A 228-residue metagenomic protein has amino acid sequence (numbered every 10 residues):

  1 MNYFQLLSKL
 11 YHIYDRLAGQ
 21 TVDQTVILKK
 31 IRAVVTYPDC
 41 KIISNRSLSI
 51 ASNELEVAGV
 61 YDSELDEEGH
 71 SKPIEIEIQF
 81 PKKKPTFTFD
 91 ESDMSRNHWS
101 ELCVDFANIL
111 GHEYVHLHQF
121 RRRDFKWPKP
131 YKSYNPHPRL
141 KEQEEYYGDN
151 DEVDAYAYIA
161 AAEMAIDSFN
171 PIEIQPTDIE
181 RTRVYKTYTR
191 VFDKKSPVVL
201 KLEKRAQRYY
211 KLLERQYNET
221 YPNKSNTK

Functional and structural regions predicted by a protein language model:
Y14-D39: Zn2+-dependent metallopeptidase catalytic core
A33-L65: Amphipathic, interaction-prone secondary-structure segments
E54-V104, F120: Active-site scaffold of zinc-dependent metalloenzymes
E101, D105-F106, N150, D154: Amphipathic alpha-helical recognition patches that constitute DNA-binding helices
V104, F120-G148: Post-HEXXH active-site segment of zinc metalloproteases
N108-R121: Active-site recognition of the HExxH zinc-binding catalytic motif
R139-E152, A157-K228: Long, well-structured alpha-helical subdomains associated with metal-dependent extracellular/ecto-lumenal hydrolases
